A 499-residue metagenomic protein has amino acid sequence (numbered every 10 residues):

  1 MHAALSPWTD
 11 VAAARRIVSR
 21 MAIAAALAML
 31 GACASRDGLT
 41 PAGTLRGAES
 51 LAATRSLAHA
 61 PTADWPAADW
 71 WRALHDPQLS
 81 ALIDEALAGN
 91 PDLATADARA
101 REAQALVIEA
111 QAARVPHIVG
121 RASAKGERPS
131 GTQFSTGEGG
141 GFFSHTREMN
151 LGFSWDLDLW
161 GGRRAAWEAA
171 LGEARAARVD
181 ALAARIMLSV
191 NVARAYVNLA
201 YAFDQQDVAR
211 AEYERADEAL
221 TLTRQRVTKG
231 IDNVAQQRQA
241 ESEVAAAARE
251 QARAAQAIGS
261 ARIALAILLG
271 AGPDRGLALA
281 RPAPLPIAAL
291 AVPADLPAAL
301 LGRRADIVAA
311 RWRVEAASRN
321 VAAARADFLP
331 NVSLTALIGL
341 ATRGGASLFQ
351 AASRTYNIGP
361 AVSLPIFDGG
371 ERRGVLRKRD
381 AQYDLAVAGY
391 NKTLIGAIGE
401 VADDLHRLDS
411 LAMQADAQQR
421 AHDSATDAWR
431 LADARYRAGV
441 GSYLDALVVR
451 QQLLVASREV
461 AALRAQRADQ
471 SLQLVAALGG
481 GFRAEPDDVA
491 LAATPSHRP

Functional and structural regions predicted by a protein language model:
H2-W8, I17-A88, R147, L171 (+4 more regions): Terminal intrinsically disordered/low-complexity segments used for targeting and assembly
W65-L74, R121-G152, R275-P293, A322 (+2 more regions): Small/polar, glycine/serine/threonine/aspartate-rich low-complexity segments that form flexible
L79-A81, T146-E148, R194, Q239 (+2 more regions): Transmembrane beta-barrel architecture of outer-membrane proteins
A94-T95, Q111, L157-R185, A235 (+6 more regions): Sec/SRP-type N-terminal targeting helices
R163, V179-L296, R407, L411 (+4 more regions): Periplasmic alpha-helical coiled-coil/stalk elements that build and connect Gram-negative outer-membrane
V227-I231, Y436-V440, A477-G481: A short glycine-centered flexible hinge/capping loop motif at secondary-structure junctions
A432-A468: C-terminal structured "cap/appendage" subdomains that terminate the fold
